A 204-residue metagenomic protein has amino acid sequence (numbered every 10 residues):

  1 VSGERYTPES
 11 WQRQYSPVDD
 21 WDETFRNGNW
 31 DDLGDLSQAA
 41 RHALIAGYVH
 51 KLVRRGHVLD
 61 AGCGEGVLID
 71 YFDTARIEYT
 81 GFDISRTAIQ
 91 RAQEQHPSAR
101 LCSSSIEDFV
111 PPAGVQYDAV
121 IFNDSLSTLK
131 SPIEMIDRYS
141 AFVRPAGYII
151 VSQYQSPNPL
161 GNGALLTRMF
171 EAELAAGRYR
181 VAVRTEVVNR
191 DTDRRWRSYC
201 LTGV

Functional and structural regions predicted by a protein language model:
S2-H50: Conserved class I S-adenosyl-L-methionine
R55-G64: Conserved class I S-adenosyl-L-methionine
E65-F72, I77-D108: Class I SAM-dependent methyltransferase SAM/SAH-binding core
P111-V120: A short acidic, Gly/Pro-enriched loop at the edge of an enzyme's catalytic core that lines a small-molecule cofactor
A119-K130: A short SAM/SAH-binding and catalytic strip from SAM-dependent methyltransferases
T128-R138: A short, conserved alpha-helix within the catalytic core of class I
V143-Y148: Short glycine-dipeptide loop
I150-E173: Conserved class I S-adenosyl-L-methionine
